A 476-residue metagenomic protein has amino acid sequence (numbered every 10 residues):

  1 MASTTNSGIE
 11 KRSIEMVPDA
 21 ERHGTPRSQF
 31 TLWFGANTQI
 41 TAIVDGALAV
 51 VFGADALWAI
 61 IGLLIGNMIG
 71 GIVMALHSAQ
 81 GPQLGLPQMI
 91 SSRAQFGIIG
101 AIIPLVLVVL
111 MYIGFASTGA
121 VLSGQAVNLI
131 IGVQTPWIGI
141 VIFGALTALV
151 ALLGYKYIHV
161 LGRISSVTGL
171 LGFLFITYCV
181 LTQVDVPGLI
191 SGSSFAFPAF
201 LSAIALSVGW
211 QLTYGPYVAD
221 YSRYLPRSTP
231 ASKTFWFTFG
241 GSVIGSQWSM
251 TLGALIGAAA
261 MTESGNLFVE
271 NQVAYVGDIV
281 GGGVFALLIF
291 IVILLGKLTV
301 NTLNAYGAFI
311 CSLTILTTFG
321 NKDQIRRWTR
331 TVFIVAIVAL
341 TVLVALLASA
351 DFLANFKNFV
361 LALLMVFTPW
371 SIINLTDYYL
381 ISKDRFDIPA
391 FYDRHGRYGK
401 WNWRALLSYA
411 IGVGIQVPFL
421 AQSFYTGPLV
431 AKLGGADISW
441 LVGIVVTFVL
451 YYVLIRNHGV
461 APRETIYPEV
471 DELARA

Functional and structural regions predicted by a protein language model:
M1-A56, A199-A205, R223-K233, H458-A476: Membrane-interface "cap" regions at the ends of multi-pass membrane proteins
G24-I43, T177-Q183, S193-A259, G283-A305 (+1 more regions): Hydrophobic, membrane-embedded alpha-helices of multi-pass small-molecule transporters
Q39-A42, I65-V73, V108-S117, T168-C179 (+3 more regions): Selective recognition of specific alpha-helical transmembrane segments in multi-pass small-molecule
V50-I61, A126-G139, K156-S165, V276-G281 (+5 more regions): Transmembrane helix-loop boundary segments of multi-pass membrane transporters
M89-R93, V121-P136, P226, N304-I334 (+1 more regions): Helix-loop-helix connectors at the membrane interface of multi-pass transporters/channels
G124, I138, I142-V180, G192-F195 (+2 more regions): Membrane-interface loop-to-helix entry segments
T168, W370-V449, T465: C-terminal membrane-solvent junction of multi-pass transporters and transport-like membrane proteins
I315-A350, R397-Q416: Loop-to-transmembrane helix boundary motifs in multi-pass membrane proteins
